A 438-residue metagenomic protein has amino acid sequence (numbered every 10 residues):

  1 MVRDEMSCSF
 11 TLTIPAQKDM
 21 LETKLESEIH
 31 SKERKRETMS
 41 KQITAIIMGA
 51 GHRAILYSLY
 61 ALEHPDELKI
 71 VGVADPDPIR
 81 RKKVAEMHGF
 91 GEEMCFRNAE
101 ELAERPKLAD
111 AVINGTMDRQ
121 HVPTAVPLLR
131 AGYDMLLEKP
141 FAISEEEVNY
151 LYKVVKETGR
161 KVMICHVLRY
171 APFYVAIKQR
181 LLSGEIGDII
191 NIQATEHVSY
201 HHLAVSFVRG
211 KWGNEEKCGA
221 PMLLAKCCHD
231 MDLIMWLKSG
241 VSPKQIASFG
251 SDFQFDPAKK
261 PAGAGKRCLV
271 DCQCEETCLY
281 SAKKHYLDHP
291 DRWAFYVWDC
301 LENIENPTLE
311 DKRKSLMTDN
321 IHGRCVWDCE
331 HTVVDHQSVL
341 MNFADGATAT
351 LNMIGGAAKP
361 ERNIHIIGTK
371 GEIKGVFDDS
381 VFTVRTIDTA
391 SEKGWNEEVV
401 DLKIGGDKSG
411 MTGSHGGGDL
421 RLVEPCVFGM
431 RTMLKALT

Functional and structural regions predicted by a protein language model:
S9-T13, M20-I29, K35: Short, positively charged and aromatic/hydrophobic N-terminal segments
K35-F90: N-terminal Rossmann-like dinucleotide-binding module
G51, F90-V154: Beta-loop-alpha module in the N-terminal Rossmann-like domain of NAD(P)-dependent dehydrogenases, especially those
G72, A111, N191: Short, Asp-centered acidic motifs that coordinate Mg2+ and/or phosphate in catalytic or ligand-binding sites
H88, V333-T438: C-terminal helical cap and adjacent loop that interface with cofactors, partners, or active-site loops
Y150-V167, G187-N191: Rossmann-fold dehydrogenase core element
L168-R324: Predominantly a Rossmann-like dinucleotide-binding segment in NAD(P)-dependent oxidoreductases
